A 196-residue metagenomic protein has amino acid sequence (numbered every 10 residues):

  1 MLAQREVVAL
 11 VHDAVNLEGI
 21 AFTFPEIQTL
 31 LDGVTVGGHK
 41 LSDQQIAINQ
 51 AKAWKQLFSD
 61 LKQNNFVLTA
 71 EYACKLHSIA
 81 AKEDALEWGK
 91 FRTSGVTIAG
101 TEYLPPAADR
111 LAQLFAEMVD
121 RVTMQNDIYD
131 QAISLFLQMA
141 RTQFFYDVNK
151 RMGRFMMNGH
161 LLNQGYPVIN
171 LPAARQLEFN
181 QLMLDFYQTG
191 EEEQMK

Functional and structural regions predicted by a protein language model:
M1-K196: FIC/Doc superfamily catalytic core
